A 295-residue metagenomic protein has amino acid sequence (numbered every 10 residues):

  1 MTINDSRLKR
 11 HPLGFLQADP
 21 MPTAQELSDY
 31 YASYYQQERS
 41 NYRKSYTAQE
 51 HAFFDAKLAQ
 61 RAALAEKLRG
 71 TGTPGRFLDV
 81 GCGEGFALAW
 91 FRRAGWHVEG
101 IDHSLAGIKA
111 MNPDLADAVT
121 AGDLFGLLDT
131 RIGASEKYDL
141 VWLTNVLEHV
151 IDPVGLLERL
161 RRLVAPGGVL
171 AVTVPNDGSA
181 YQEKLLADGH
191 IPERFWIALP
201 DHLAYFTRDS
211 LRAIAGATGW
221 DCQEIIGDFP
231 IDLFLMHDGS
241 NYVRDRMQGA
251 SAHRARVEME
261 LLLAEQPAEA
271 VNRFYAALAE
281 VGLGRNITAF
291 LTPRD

Functional and structural regions predicted by a protein language model:
M1-T144, P153-L157, G227, S240 (+2 more regions): Conserved N-terminal segment of class I S-adenosyl-L-methionine
W96, D117, G168, W220-D221: A structural micro-motif
I151-R162, V169-R294: S-adenosyl-L-methionine-dependent methyltransferase catalytic module, highlighting the catalytic core
